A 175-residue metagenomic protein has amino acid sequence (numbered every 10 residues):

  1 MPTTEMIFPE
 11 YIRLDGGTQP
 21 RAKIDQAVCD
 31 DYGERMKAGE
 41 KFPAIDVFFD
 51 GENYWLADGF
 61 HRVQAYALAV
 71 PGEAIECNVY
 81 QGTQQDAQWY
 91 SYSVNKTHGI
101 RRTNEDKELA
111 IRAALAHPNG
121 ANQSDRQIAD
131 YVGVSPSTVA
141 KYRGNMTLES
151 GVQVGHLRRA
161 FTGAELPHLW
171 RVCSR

Functional and structural regions predicted by a protein language model:
M1-Y80, S91: Short, charged/polar connector segments at secondary-structure boundaries
Q26, D86, E105-L109: Amphipathic alpha-helical repeat elements characteristic of tetratricopeptide repeat
D30-G33, W89-S93, R112, P167: Generic detector of well-ordered alpha-helical segments enriched in charged/polar residues, highlighting helical
V79-G82, R175: Residue-level detector of bioactive/disordered segments in secreted/extracellular proteins and virion assembly
G82-R101: Basic, amphipathic alpha-helix used for nucleic-acid engagement in HTH/winged-helix/SANT-Myb modules and analogous
T97-R175: Alpha-helical interaction elements
